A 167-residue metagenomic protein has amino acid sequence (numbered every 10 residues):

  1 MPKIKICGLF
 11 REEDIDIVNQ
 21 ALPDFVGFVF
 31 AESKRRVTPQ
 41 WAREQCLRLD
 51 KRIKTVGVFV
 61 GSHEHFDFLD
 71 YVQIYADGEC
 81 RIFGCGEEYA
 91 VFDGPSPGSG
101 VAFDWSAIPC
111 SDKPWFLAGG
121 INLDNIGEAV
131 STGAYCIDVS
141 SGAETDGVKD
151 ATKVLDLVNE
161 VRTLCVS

Functional and structural regions predicted by a protein language model:
P2-K3, P114, D146: A generic structural signal for short
K3-I4, D14-I15, A118, D124-N125: A generic structured-segment signal
I4-F10, D14-F68: Short Lys/Arg-rich amphipathic alpha-helical segments
C7, A118, D146: Glycine- and other small-residue-rich loops at beta-strand/loop junctions that grip anionic moieties
F30, S141-A143: Short, histidine-centered active-site or binding-site loop motifs used for metal coordination, general acid-base
P39-Q40, E44-R48, E64-S141, K149-S167: Short loop-to-alpha-helix "cap/lid" segments that border enzyme active sites across diverse enzyme classes
